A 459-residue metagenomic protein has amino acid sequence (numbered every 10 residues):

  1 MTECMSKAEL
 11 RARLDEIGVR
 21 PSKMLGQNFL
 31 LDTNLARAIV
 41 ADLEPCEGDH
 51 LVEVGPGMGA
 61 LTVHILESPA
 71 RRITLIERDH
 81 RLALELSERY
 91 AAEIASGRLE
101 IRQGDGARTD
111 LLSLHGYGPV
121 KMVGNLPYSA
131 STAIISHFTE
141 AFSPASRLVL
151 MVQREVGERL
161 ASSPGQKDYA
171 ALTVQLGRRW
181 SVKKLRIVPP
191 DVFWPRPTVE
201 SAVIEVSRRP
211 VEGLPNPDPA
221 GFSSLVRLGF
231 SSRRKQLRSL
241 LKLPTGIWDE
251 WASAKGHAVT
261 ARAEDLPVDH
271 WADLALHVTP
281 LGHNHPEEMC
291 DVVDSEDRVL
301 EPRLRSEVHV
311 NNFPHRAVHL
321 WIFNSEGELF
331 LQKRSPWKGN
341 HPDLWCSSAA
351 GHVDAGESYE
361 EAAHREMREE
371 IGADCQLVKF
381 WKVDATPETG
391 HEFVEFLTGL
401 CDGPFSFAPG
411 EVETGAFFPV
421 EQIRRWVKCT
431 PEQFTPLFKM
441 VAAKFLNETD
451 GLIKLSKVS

Functional and structural regions predicted by a protein language model:
M1-A220, S224, L228, D273-L276 (+1 more regions): Catalytic cores of RNA-modifying enzymes
T74, E205-S207, I322, T398-L400 (+1 more regions): Short, well-ordered beta-strand micro-motif
V192-P195, V308-F313, G339-N340, V383-V394: Acidic pyrophosphate-coordinating catalytic loop
E200-R208, G213-E250, A258-D269: An accessory alpha-helical subdomain
H257-L281, N447-V458: Short, amphipathic C-terminal "tail helix"
N284-H319, S325: Acidic, metal-coordinating catalytic segment for phosphate/diphosphate chemistry, firing primarily on the Nudix
A317-S347: A glycine-rich, hydrophobic loop/mini-helix early in the fold
G351-P436, S456-K457: Unchanged
